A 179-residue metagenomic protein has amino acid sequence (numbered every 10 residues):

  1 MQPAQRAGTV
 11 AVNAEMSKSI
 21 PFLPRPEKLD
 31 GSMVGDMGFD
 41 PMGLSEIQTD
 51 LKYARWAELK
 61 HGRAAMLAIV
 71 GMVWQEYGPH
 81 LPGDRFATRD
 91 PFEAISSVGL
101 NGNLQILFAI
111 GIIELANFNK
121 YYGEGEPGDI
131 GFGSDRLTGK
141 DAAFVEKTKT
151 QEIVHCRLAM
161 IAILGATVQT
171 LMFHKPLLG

Functional and structural regions predicted by a protein language model:
Q2-G179: Alpha-helical transmembrane segments and their helix-helix packing motifs
